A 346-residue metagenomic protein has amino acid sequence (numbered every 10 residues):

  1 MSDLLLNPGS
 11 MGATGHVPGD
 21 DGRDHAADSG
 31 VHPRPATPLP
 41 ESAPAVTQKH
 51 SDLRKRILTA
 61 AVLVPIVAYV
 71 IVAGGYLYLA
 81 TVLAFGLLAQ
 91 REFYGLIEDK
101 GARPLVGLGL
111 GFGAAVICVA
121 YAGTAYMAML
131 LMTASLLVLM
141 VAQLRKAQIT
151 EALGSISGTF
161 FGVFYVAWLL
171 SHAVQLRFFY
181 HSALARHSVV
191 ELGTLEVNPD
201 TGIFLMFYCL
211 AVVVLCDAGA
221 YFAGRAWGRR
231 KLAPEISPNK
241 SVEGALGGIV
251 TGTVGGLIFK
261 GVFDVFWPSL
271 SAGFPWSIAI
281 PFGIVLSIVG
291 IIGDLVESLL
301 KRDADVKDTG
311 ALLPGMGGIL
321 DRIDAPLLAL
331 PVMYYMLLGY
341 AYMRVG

Functional and structural regions predicted by a protein language model:
S2-I284: Membrane-embedded alpha-helical bundles of polytopic integral membrane proteins
V213-R225, V289-R302: Short helical (or helix-break) motifs at transmembrane helix termini and adjacent helical loops in multi-pass membrane
V285-G290, A325: Transmembrane alpha-helix interface/packing and boundary motifs in multi-pass membrane proteins, characterized by
D303-A325: Interfacial loop-to-transmembrane junctions
R322-L337: Final/C-terminal transmembrane alpha-helix of multipass membrane proteins
Y335-G346: Juxtamembrane boundary at the C-terminal end of a transmembrane helix
